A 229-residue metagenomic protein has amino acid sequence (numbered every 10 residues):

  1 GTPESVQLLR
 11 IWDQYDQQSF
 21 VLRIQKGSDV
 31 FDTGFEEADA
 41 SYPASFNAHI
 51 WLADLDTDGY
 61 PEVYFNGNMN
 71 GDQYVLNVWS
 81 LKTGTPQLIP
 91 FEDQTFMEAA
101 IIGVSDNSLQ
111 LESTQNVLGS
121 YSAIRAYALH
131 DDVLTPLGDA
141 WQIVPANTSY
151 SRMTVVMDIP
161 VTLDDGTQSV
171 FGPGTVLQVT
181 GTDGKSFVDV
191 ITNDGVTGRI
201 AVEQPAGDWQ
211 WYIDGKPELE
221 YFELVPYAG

Functional and structural regions predicted by a protein language model:
G1-A38, D158-V161, G172-V176, E218-Y221 (+1 more regions): Flexible low-complexity loop/turn motifs enriched in small/helix-breaking residues
G1-R10, D54-G67, D106-S113: Acidic/hydrophobic-patterned starts of short beta strands in beta-sheet-rich repeat architectures
D16-R23, G71-W79, G119-A128: Structural motif
D32-E37, Q87-T95, P136-Q142: Beta-propeller fold detector
G34-H49, Q94-V104: Repeat-based blade/solenoid architectures
L76-T83, A123-P145: Short, structured interface segments
V144-D194, E218-G229: Beta-loop motif signature
D194-D208: A short macromolecule-binding patch
